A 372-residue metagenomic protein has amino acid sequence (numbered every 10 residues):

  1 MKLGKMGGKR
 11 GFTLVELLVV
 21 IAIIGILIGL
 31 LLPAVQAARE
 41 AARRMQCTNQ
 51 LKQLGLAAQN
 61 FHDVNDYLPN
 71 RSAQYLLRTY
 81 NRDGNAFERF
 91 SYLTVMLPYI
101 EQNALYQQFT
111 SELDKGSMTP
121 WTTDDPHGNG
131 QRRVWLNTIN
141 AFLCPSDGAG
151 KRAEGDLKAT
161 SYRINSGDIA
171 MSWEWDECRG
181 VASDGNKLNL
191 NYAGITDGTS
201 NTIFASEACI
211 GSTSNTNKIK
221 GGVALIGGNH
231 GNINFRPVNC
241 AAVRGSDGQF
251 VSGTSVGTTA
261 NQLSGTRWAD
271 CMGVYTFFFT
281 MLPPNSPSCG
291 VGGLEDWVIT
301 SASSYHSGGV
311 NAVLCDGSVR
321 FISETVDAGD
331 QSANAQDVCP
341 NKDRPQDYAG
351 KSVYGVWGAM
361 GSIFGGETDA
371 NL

Functional and structural regions predicted by a protein language model:
M1, F12-E16, I28-L30, N261 (+2 more regions): Intrinsic-disorder/low-complexity peptide segments enriched for small residues
M1-L14, L76-R78: N-terminal leader/signal peptides at the extreme start of proteins
G7-C47, Q53: N-terminal single-pass transmembrane signal-anchor helix
A37-L372: Internal low-complexity, small-residue/proline-rich segments
